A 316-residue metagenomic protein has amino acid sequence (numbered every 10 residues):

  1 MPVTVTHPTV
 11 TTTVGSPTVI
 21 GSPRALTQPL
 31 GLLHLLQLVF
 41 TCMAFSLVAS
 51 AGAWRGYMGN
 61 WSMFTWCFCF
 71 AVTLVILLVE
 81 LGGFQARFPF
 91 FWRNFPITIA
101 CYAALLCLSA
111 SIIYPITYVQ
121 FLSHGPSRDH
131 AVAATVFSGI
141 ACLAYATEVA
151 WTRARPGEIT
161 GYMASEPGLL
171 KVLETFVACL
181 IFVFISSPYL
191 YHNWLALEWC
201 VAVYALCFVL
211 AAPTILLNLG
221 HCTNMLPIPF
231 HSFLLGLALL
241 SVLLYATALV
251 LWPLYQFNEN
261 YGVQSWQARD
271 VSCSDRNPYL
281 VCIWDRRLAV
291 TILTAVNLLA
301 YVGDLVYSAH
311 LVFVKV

Functional and structural regions predicted by a protein language model:
M1-F70, L78-W194, L210-V316: Intrinsically disordered terminal tails
F64, E198-A205: A loop-to-helix transmembrane entry motif
